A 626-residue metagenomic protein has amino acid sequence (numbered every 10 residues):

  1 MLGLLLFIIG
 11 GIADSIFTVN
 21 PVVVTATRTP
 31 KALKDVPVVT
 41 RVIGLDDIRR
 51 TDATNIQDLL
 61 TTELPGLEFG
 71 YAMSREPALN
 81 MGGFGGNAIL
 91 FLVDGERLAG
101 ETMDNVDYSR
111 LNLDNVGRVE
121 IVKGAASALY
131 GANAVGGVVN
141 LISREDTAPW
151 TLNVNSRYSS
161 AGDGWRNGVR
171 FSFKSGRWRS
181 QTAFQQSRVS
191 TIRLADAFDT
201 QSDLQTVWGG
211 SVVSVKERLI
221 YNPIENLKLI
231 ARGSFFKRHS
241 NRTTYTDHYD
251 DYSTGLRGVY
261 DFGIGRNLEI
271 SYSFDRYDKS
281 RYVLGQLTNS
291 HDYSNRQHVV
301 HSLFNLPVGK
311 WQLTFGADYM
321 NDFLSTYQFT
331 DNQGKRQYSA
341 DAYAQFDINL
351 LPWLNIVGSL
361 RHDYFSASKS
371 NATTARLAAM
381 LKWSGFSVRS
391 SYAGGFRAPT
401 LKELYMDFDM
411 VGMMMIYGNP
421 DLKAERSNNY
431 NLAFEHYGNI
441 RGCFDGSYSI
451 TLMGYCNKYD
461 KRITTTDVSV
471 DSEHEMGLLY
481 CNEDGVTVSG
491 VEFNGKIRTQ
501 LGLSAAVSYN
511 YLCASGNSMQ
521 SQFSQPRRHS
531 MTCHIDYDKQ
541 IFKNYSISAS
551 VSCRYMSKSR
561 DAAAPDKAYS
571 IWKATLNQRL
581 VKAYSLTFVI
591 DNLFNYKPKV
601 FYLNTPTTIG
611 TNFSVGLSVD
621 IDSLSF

Functional and structural regions predicted by a protein language model:
N20-R49, A78: N-terminal periplasmic "start-of-domain" segments of outer-membrane beta-barrel proteins
V22, K558, D566, L576-F626: C-terminal beta-signal and adjacent terminal beta-strands/loops of Gram-negative outer-membrane beta-barrel proteins
Q57-E96: Extracytoplasmic beta-strand/coil segments of soluble accessory domains associated with Gram-negative outer-membrane
E96-K123: Short acidic/polar hinge/loop motifs at secondary-structure boundaries that mediate gating or recognition
N140, A148-L152, R157, R170-Y249: Periplasmic-side early beta-strands and strand-to-turn transitions of outer-membrane beta-barrels
Q181, K216, I220-R238, H248-A372 (+6 more regions): Face-selective signature of the C-terminal outer-membrane beta-barrel domain
E269-V283, K382, R389, K423-C481 (+1 more regions): Membrane-embedded beta-barrel scaffold of Gram-negative outer-membrane proteins
N349-I356, S449-Y459, L479-S559: Gram-negative outer-membrane beta-barrel transporters
